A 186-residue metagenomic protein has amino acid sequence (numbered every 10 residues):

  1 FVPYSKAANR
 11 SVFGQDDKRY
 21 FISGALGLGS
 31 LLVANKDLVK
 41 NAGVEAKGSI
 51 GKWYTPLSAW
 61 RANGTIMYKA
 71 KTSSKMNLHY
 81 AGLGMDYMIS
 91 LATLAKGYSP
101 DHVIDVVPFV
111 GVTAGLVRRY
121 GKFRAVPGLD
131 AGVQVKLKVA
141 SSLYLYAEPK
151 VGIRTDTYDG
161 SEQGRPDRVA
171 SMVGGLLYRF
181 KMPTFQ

Functional and structural regions predicted by a protein language model:
F1-G51: Short glycine/proline- and aromatic-enriched beta-strand/turn motifs that initiate or cap beta-hairpins
N9, L32-K36, K71-M76, V117-G121 (+1 more regions): Extracellular loop and loop/strand-boundary signature of outer-membrane beta-barrel proteins
D16, K52-P56, L91-A95, L137-L143 (+1 more regions): Outer-membrane beta-barrel strand-turn architecture
K18, K40-A46, N77-L83, H102-I104 (+2 more regions): Residues that define the transmembrane beta-barrel architecture of outer-membrane proteins
F21-S23, A59-N63, D105-F109, Y144-Y146 (+1 more regions): Residue-level detector of the transmembrane beta-barrel scaffold of outer-membrane proteins
G24-L28, G48-K52, M85-L91, V110-A114 (+3 more regions): Residues on the lipid-exposed face of transmembrane beta-strands in outer-membrane beta-barrel proteins
P56-P127, V139: Gram-negative (and chloroplast) outer-membrane scaffold detector with strong preference for beta-barrel transmembrane
W60-R61, K69-Y80, K138-Q186: Predominantly the C-terminal beta-signal and adjacent terminal strand-loop region of outer-membrane beta-barrel
